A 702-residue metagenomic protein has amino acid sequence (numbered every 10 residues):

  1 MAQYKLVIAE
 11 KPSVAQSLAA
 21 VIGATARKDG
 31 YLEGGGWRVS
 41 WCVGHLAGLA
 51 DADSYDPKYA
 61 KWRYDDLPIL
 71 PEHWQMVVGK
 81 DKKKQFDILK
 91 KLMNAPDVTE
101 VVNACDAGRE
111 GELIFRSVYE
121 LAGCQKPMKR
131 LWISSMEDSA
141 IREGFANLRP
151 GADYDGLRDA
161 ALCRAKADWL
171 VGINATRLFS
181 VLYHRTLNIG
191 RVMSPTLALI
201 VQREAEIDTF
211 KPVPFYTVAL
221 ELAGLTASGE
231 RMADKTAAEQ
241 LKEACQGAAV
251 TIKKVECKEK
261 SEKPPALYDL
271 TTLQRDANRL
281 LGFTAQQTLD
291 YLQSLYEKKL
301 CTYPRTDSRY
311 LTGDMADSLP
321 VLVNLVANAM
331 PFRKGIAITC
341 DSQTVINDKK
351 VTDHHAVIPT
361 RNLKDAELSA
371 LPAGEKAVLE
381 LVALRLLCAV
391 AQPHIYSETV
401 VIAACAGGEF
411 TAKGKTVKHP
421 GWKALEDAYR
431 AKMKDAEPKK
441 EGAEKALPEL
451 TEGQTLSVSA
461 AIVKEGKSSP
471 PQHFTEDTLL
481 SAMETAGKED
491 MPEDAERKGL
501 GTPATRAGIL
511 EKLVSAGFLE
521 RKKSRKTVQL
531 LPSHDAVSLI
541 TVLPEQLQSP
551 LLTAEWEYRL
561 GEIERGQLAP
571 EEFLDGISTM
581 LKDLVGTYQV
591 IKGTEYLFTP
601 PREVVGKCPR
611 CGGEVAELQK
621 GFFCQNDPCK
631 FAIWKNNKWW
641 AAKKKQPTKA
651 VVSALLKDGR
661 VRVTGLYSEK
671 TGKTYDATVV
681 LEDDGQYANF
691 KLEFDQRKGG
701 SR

Functional and structural regions predicted by a protein language model:
M1-A165, P470: Intrinsically disordered, low-complexity regulatory segments
A2-L6, K28, K82, M93 (+8 more regions): Basic, low-complexity terminal or inter-domain segments flanking catalytic cores
Q3-L6, A104-A107, H184-T186, C257-A266 (+3 more regions): Conserved short loop/turn motifs at secondary-structure junctions
P12-A19, G36-V39, V43, G79-K90 (+19 more regions): Amphipathic alpha-helical transducer elements in NTP-driven molecular machines
P96, D138-L222, C257-S261: C-terminal or mid-to-C-terminal helical accessory/interaction module adjacent to the motor/catalytic core
K235-Y268, Q274: Metal- or metallocofactor-binding catalytic centers and their adjacent structured scaffolds across diverse enzyme
K298-C301: Eukaryotic nuclear/nucleolar intrinsically disordered, charge-dense low-complexity regions
